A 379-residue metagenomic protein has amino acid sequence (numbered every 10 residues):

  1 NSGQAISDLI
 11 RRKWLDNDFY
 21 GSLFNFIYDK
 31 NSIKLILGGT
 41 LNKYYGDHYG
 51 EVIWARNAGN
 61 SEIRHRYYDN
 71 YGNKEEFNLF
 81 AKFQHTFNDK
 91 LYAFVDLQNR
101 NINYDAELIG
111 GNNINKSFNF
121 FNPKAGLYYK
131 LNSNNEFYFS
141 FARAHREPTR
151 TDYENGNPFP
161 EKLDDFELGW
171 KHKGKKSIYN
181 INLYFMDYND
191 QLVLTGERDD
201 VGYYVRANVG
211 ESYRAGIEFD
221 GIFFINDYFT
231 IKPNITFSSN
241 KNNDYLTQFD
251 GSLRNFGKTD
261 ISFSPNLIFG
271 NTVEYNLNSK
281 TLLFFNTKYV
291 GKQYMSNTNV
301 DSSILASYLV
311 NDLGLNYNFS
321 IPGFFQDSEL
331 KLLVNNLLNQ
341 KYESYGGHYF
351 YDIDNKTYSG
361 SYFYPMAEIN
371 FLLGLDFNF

Functional and structural regions predicted by a protein language model:
N1-I109, K130, S177-L183, K232: Face-selective signature of the C-terminal outer-membrane beta-barrel domain
R12-D18, D29, G59, D69-E75 (+6 more regions): Replace "Gram-negative outer membrane beta-barrel proteins" with "bacterial and organellar outer membrane beta-barrel
I27-K34, K90, N134, K176 (+3 more regions): Short loop/turn motifs that connect adjacent beta-strands in outer-membrane beta-barrel proteins
K30, L41-D47, L97-D105, F141-E147 (+8 more regions): Transmembrane beta-strands of outer-membrane beta-barrel pores
I33-G39, A93-V95, P123, F137-F139 (+7 more regions): Transmembrane beta-strands of outer-membrane beta-barrel proteins
D89, F185, A207-T298, D376-N378: Gram-negative outer-membrane beta-barrel transporters
K130, E136-S140, P160-L246: Membrane-embedded beta-barrel scaffold of Gram-negative outer-membrane proteins
I231, S239, Y289-Y294, N318-F379: C-terminal beta-signal and adjacent terminal beta-strands/loops of Gram-negative outer-membrane beta-barrel proteins
